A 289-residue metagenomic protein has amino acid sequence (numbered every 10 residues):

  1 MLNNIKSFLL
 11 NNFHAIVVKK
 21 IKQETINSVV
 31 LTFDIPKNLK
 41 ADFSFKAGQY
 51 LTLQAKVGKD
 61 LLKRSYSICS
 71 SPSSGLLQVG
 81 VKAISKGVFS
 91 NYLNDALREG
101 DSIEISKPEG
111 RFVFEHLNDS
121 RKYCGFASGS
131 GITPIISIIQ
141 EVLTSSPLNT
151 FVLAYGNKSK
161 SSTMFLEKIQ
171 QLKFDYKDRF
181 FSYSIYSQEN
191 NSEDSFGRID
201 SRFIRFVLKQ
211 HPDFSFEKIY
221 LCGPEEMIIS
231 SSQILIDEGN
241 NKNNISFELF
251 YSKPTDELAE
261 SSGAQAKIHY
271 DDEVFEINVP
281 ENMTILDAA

Functional and structural regions predicted by a protein language model:
M1-L2, P36, H116-D119, P147 (+1 more regions): Serine/threonine-rich low-complexity intrinsically disordered regions
L2-S102, S106, R121, N157-S159 (+2 more regions): Ferredoxin-reductase
K86-V88, R198, T284: Secondary-structure junction/capping motif
N91-Y270, V274, N278: FNR/FR-type flavoprotein reductase catalytic core
N278-A289: Immediate flanking context of iron-sulfur cluster ligation sites
